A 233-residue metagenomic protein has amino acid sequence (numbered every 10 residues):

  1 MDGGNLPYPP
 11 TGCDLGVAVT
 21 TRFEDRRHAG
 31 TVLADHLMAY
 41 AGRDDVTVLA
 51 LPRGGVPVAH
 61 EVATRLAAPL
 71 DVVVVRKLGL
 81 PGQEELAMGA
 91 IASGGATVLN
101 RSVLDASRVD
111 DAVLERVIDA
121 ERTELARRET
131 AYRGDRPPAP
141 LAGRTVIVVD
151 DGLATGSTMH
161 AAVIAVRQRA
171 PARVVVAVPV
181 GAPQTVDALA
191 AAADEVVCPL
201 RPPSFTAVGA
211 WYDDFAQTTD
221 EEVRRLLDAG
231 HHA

Functional and structural regions predicted by a protein language model:
M1-A233: PRPP-associated nucleotide enzymes
